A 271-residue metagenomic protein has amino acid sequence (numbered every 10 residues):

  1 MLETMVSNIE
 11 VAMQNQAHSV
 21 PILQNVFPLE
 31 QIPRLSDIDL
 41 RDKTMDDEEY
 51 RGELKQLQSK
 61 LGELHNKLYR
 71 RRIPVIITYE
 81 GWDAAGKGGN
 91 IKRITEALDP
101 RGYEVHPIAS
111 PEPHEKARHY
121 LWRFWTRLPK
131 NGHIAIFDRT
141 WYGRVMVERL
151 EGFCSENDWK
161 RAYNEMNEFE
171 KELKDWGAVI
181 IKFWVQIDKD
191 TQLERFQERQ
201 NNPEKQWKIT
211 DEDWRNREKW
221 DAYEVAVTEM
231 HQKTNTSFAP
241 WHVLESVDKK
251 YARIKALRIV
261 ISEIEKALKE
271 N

Functional and structural regions predicted by a protein language model:
M1-N271: Glycine-rich phosphate-binding loop of ATP-dependent small-molecule kinases
